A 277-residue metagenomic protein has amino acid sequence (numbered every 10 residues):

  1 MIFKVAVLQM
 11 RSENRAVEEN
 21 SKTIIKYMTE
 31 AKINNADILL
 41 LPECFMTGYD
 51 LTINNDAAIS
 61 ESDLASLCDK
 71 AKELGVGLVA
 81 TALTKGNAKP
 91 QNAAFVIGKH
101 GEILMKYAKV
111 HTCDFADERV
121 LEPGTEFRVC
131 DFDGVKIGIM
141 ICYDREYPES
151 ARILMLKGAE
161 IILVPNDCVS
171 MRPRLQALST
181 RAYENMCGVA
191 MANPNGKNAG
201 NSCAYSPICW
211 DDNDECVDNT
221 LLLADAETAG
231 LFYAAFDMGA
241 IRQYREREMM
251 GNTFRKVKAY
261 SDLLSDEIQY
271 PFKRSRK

Functional and structural regions predicted by a protein language model:
M1-V7: Extreme N-terminal starter segment of soluble prokaryotic enzymes
Q9, G98, S206-I208: Residue-level signal for short segments within beta-strands and strand-turn junctions of well-structured beta-sheet
E13, V17-S21, I25-H100, K106 (+1 more regions): Cys-nucleophile CN-hydrolase/nitrilase-fold catalytic domain and related Cys-dependent amidase chemistry that acts on
V17, I59-S62, M105, N213-C216 (+1 more regions): Short, charged, solvent-exposed linker or helix-capping segments at domain edges/interfaces that act as flexible hinges
D37-I38, I137, I161: Structural motif
E61-V79, E146-Y233: CN hydrolase (nitrilase-like) catalytic-core segments centered on the catalytic cysteine and neighboring Lys/Glu
K85-K157, N166, R172-T180, C187 (+2 more regions): Active-site catalytic loop in hydrolytic enzyme cores
V129-D131, P194-K277: C-terminal beta-strand edge segments of enzyme domains
